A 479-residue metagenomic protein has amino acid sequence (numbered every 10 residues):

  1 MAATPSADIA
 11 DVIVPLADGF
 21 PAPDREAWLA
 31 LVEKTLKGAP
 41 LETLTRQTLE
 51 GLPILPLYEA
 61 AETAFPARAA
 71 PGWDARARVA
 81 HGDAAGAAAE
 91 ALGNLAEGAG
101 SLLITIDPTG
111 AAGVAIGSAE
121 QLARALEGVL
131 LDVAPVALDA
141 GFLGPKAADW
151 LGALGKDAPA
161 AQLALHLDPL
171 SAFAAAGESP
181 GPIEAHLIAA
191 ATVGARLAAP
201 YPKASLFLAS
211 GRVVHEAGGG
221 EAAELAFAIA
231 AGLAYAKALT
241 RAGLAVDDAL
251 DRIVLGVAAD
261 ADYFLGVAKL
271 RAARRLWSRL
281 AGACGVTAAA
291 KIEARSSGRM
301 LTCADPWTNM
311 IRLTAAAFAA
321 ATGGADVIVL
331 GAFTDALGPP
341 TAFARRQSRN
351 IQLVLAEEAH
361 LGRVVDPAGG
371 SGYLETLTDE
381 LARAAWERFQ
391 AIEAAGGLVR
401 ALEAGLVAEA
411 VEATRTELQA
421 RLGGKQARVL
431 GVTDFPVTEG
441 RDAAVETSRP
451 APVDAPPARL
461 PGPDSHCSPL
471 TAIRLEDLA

Functional and structural regions predicted by a protein language model:
A2-A3, I9, K34, R400-A479: C-terminal amphipathic alpha-helical interaction region
A2-D262, C284, A289-E293, C303 (+4 more regions): Catalytic alpha/beta active-site cores
G38-L41, G100, P200-K203, A245 (+8 more regions): Intrinsically disordered or highly flexible coil/loop and linker segments, enriched in small and charged/polar residues
G51, G98, G155, W277 (+4 more regions): Conserved, mostly hydrophobic/aromatic
I106, G211, V257-A259, A294-S296 (+5 more regions): Active-site proximal loops enriched in glycine and acidic residues that flank catalytic Cys/His/Asp and coordinate
K203-A236, A317-R388: Mobile "lid/hinge" segments at catalytic clefts and subdomain interfaces of large enzymes
G219-L225, D260-A272, G298-I311, G338-S348 (+2 more regions): Short glycine/threonine-rich loop-to-helix capping motif typified by GTGT followed within a few residues by an Asp-Pro
L270-L276, L280, A294, T314-A317 (+1 more regions): Extended, hydrophobic alpha-helical segments in both membrane/secreted and soluble proteins
